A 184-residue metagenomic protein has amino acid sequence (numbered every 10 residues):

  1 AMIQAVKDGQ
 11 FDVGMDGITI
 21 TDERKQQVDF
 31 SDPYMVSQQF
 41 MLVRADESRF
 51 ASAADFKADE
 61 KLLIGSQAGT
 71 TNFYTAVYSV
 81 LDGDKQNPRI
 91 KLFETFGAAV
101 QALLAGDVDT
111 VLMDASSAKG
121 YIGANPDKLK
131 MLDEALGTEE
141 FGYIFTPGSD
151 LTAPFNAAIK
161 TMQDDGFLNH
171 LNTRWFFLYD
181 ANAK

Functional and structural regions predicted by a protein language model:
A1-G17, Q26: Extracytoplasmic small-molecule ligand-binding "clamshell" domains of the periplasmic binding protein/Venus flytrap
A1-Q4, R49-A51, I90-A102, T138-E139: Short helix-initiation/N-cap motifs at beta->coil->alpha
V6-K7, F56, L103-L104, Y143 (+1 more regions): Hydrophobic residues within well-ordered alpha-helices
D16-Q27, T75-S79, L104-G137: A ligand-binding cleft/hinge motif common to bilobed small-molecule-binding domains
V36-D46, A115-K160, L178-K184: Periplasmic-binding protein-like
R44-L63: Flexible hinge/capping segments at coil-to-helix
D59-G69, F93: Short beta-strand->loop
T71-I90, K130-M131, K160-K184: Ligand-binding clefts/hinges and TM-proximal coupling segments of bilobed small-molecule sensing domains
